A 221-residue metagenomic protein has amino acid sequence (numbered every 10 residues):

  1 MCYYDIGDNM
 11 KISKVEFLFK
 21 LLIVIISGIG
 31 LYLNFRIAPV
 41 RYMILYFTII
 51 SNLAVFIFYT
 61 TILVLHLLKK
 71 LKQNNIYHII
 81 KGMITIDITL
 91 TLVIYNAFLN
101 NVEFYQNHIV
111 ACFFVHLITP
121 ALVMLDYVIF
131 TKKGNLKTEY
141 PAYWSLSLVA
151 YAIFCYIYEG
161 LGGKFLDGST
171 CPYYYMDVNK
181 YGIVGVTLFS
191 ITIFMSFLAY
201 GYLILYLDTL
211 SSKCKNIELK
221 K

Functional and structural regions predicted by a protein language model:
D8-I23: N-terminal membrane topogenic signal
Y32-V40, L67-L68, Y95-Y105: Juxtamembrane "helix-exit" motif on the non-cytosolic side of transmembrane helices
R41-I49, I76-I79, F104-V115, T138-P141: Non-cytosolic membrane-interface motifs at loop->transmembrane helix junctions
L45-I50, A54, T61-N96: Hydrophobic/aromatic-rich structural module bridging two neighboring secondary-structure elements via a short loop
V110-A121, T187-I191: Membrane-interface loop-to-helix entry segments
P120-K137: Alpha-helical transmembrane segments in multipass membrane proteins, preferentially the mid-helix core
P141-I157: Hydrophobic alpha-helical membrane-insertion segments
G162-G163, D167-L203: Membrane-interface transmembrane-helix boundary segments in multi-pass integral membrane proteins
